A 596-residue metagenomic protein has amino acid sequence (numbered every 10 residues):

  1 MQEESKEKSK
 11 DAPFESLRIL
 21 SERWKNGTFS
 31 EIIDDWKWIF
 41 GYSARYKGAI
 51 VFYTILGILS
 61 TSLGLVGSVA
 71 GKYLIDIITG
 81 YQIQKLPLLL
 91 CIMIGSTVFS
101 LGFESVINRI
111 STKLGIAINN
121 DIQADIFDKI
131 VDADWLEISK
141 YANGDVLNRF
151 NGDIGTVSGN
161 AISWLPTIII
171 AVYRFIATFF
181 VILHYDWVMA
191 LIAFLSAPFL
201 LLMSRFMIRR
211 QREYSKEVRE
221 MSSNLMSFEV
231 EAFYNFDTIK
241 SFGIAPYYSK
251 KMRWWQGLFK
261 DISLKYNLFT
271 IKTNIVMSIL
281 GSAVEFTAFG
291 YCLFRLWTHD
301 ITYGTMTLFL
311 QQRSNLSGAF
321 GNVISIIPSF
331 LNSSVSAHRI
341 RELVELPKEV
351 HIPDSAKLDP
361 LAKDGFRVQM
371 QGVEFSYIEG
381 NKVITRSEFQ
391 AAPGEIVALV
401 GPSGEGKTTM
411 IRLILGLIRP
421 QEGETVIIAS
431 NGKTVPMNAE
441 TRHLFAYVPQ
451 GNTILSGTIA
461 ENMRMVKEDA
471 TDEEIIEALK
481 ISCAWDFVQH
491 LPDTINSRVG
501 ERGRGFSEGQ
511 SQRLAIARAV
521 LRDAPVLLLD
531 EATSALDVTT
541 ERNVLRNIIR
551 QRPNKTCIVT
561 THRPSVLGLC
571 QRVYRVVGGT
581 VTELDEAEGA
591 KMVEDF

Functional and structural regions predicted by a protein language model:
M1-L63, T79-L89, I107, S111 (+10 more regions): Membrane-integrated ABC transporters
F40, R45-G48, W135-L136, G152-A161 (+7 more regions): An intracellular "coupling" helix at the cytosolic face of ABC transporter transmembrane type-1 domains
R45, A49-S60, I92-S96, S100 (+3 more regions): Transmembrane helices of ABC transporter permease
I50-V106, I110, H184-V188, H299-Y303 (+1 more regions): Transmembrane helix-loop-helix hairpins at lipid-water interfaces of multipass membrane proteins, especially the type-1
A124, E342, E424, A429-S430 (+4 more regions): ABC ATPase nucleotide-binding domain helical subdomain, centered on the C-loop/LSGGQ "ABC signature"
S241-I244, L268, N315-E345: Cytosolic ends of transmembrane helices, especially the final helix of ABC transmembrane type-1 domains
T409, A446, G451, N462 (+2 more regions): ABC-family ATPase nucleotide-binding domain "signature/switch" substructure
L415: Helix-to-loop junction immediately C-terminal to a conserved catalytic motif
